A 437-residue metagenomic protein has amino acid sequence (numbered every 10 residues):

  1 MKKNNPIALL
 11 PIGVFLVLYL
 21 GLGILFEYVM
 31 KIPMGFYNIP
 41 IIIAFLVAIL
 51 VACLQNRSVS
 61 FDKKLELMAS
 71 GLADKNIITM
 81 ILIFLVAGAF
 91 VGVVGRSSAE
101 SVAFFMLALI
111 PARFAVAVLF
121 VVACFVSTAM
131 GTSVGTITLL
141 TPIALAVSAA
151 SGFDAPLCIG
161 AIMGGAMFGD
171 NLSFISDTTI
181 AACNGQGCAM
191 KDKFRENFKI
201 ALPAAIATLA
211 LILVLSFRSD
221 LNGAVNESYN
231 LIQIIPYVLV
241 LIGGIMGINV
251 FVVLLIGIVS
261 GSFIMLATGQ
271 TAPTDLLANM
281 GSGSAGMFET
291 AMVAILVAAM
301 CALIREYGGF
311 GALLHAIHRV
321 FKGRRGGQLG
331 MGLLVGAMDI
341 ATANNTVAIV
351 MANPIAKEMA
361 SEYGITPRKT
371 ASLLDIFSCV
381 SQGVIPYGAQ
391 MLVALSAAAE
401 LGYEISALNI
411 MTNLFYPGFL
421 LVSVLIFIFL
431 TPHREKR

Functional and structural regions predicted by a protein language model:
K2-K3, G164-M167, N171-E227, I232 (+2 more regions): Juxtamembrane and boundary regions of transmembrane helices in multi-pass small-molecule transporters and channels
K2-N4, E27-I42, S70-K75, M106-P111 (+4 more regions): Interfacial loop-to-helix junctions that mark the boundaries of transmembrane helices in multi-pass membrane
I7-G21, G35-R57, I78-V86, A117 (+5 more regions): Hydrophobic mid-bilayer segments of alpha-helices in multi-pass membrane transport proteins, especially secondary
N38-L46, L50-Q55, K64-S98, R113 (+4 more regions): Core transmembrane alpha-helical segments of multi-pass membrane transporters/permeases
R57-F61, A73-K75, G152-P156, A181-F194 (+5 more regions): Juxtamembrane helix-boundary/capping and inter-helix hinge elements in multi-pass membrane proteins
D74-M80, F104-V122, S148-C158, L202 (+4 more regions): Membrane-interfacial loop-to-helix junctions in multi-pass transporters
M80-V91, P111-I143, H318-E358, E362-Y363 (+1 more regions): Hydrophobic alpha-helical transmembrane segments of multi-pass integral membrane proteins, predominantly secondary
I83, R113-V126, G152-G169, G326-D339 (+3 more regions): Alpha-helical transmembrane segments of multi-pass membrane proteins
